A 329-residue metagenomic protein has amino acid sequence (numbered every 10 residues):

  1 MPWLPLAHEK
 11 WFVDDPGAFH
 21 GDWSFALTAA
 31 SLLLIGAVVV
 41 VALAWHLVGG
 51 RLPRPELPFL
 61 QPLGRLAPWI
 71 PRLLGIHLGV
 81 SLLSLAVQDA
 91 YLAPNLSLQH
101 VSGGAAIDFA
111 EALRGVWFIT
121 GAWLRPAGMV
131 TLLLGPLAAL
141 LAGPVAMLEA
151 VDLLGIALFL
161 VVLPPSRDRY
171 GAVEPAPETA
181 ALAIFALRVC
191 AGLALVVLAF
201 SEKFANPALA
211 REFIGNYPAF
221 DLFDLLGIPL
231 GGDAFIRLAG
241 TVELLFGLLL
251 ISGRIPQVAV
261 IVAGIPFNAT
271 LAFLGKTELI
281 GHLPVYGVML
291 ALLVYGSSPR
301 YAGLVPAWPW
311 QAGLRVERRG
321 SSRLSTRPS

Functional and structural regions predicted by a protein language model:
P2-L113, W117-E212, P229-T241, I251-S329: Extended, low-polarity transmembrane helix blocks
F213-D221: Transmembrane helical segments that form the transport core of multi-pass membrane transport proteins
F223-D224, I228-P229: C-terminal transmembrane helix-loop-helix hairpin of multi-pass membrane proteins
G247: Conformational-control "hinges and anchors"
